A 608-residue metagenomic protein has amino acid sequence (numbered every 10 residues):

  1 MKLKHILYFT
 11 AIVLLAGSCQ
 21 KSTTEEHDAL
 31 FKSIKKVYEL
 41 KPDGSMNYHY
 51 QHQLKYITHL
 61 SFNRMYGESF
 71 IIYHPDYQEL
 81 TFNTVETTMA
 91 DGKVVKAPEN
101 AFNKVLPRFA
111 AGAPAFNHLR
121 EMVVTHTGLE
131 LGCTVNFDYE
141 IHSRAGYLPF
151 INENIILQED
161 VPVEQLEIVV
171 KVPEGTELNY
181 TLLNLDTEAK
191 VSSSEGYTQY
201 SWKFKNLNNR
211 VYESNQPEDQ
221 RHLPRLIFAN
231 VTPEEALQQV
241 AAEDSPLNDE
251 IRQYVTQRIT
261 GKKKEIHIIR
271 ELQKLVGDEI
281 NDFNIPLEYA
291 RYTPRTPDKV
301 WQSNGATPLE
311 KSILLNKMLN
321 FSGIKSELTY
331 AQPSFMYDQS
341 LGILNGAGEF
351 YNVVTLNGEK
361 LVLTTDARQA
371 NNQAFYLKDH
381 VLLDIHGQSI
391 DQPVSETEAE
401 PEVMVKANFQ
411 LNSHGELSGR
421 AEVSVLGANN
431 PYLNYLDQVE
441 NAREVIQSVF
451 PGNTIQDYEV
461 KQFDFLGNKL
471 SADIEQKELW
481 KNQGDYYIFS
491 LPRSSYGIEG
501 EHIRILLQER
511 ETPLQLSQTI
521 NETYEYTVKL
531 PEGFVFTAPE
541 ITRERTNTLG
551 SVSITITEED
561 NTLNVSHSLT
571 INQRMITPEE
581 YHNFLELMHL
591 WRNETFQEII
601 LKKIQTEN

Functional and structural regions predicted by a protein language model:
S22-Y73, E79, E396-V423, Q456-D457 (+1 more regions): Early extracytoplasmic/domain-onset interaction patches
H52, C133-V135, I168, L272 (+4 more regions): Cysteine-centered nucleophilic/redox motifs
F62-R64, S69, M122, G128-L183 (+1 more regions): Surface-exposed, acidic/Ser/Thr-rich flexible loop segments
T84-I155, D186-R221, K406, Q410 (+1 more regions): A surface-exposed beta-strand-loop module
H142-A290, S413, G419-Y435, Q483-D485 (+2 more regions): Secretory-pathway-linked proteins and extracytosolic
N281-N304, S334: Short, conserved helix/loop micro-motifs enriched in His/Cys and acidic residues
L309-S395: Hydrophobic/aromatic-rich core segments of domains that either
Q388-Q483: Long hydrophobic segments that form regular secondary structure
